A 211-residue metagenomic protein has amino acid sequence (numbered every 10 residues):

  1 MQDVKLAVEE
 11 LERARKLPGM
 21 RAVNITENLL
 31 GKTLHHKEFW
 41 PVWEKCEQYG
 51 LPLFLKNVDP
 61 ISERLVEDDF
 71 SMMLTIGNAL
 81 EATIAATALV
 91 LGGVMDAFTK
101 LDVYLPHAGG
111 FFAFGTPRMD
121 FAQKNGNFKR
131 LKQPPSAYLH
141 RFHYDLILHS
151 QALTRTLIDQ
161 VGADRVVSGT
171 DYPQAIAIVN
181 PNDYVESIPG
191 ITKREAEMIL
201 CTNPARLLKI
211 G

Functional and structural regions predicted by a protein language model:
M1, L29, D59-I61, G109-G110 (+2 more regions): Active-site-proximal loop/turn and secondary-structure-junction residues that shape catalytic pockets, frequently
M1-A86, G92: Active-site gating/metal-coordination segments in enzymes
E9-R13, L101, F111, H143-Y144 (+2 more regions): Mid-to-C-terminal alpha-helical segments outside catalytic/metal-binding sites
K16-V23, Y49-L51, T99-D102, P135-F142 (+1 more regions): Short, well-ordered coil/turn segments that N-cap beta-strands
N24, K56, Y104-P106, D145 (+1 more regions): Active-site neighborhood of phospho(di)ester-bond hydrolases with catalytic His/Asp-centered motifs
L65-D68, G115-M119, K124, V179-N182 (+1 more regions): Short aromatic-enriched loop/helix-cap "lid" or pocket-rim segments at secondary-structure transitions that line
I84, N127-R155: Aromatic-anchored helix/helix-loop segment that forms the rim or "lid" of small-molecule/cofactor binding pockets
V90-A137: Aromatic-lined glycan-binding groove of carbohydrate-active enzymes
